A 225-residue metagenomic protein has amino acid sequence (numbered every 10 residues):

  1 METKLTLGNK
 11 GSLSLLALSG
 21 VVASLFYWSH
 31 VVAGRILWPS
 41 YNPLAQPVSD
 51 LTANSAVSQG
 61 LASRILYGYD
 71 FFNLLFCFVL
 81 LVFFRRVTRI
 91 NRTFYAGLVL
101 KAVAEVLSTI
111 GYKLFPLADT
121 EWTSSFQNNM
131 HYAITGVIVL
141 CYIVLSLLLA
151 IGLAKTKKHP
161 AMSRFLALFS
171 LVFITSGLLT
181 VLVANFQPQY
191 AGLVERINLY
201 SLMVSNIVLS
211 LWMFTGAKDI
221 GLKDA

Functional and structural regions predicted by a protein language model:
M1-L13: Short, Lys/Arg-rich, polar N-terminal cytosolic tail immediately upstream of the first transmembrane signal-anchor
L13-V21, V87-V103, P160-F169: Interfacial segments of alpha-helical transmembrane regions
S24-P43: Alpha-helical transmembrane segments of multi-pass membrane proteins
L51-F71: Interfacial helix-start motif at the membrane-water boundary
Y67-L98, V144-T156, G216: Internal transmembrane alpha-helix with an interfacial aromatic "cap," most often the third helix
R92-S124, L178-A191: Hydrophobic alpha-helical transmembrane segments of integral membrane proteins
L107-I151: Membrane-proximal helix-loop-helix units in multi-pass membrane proteins
L149-A225: Terminal transmembrane helical module of multi-pass membrane proteins
